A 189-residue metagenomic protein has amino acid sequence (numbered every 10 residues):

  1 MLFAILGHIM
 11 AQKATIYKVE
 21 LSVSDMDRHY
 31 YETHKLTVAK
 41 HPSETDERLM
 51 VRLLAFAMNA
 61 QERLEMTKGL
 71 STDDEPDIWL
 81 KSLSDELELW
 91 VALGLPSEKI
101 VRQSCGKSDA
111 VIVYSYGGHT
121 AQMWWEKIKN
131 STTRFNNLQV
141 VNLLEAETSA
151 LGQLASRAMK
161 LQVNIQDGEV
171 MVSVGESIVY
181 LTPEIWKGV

Functional and structural regions predicted by a protein language model:
M1-I9: Short, Lys/Arg-enriched N-terminal segments with co-localized hydrophobic residues within the first ~10-30 amino acids
V19-L21, I78, E169-S173: Short polybasic amphipathic segments
D25-L70: Acidic-basic catalytic patches of nuclease active cores, encompassing PD-(D/E)XK and other metal-cofactor nuclease
E65-L83: Long amphipathic N-terminal alpha/beta scaffold segment
I78-L80, L87-V101: Conserved catalytic cores of phosphodiester-cleaving nucleases, focusing on short active-site segments
P96-Q153: Feature captures the catalytic cores and cofactor-binding loops of soluble hydro-lyases/lyases that act on carboxylate
N137, L143-V189: Non-catalytic C-terminal interaction segments of nucleic acid-processing enzymes
